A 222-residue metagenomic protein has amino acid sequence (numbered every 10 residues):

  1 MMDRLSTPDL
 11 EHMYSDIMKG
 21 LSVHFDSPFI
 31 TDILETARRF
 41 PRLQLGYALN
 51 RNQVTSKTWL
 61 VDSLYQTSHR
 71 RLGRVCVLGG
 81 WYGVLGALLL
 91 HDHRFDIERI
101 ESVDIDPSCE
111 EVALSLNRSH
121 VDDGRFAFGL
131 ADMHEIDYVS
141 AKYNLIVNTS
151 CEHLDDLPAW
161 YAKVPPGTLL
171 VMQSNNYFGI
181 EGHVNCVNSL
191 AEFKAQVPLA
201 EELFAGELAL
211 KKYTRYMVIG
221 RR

Functional and structural regions predicted by a protein language model:
M1-R70: S-adenosyl-L-methionine
R70-G83: Conserved class I S-adenosyl-L-methionine
Y82-D96: Conserved SAM-binding loop of SAM-dependent methyltransferases across substrates and taxa, primarily the Class I
Y82-L85, D106-S108, H134-I136, N148-D155 (+1 more regions): Short acidic, S/G/P-rich loop/turn micro-motifs used as interaction or catalytic elements
E98-D104: Conserved SAM-binding motif I beta-strand of class I
I105-L145, T149: S-adenosyl-L-methionine
D155-R221: C-terminal substrate-binding/active-site "lid" region of AdoMet-derived donor-dependent transferases
